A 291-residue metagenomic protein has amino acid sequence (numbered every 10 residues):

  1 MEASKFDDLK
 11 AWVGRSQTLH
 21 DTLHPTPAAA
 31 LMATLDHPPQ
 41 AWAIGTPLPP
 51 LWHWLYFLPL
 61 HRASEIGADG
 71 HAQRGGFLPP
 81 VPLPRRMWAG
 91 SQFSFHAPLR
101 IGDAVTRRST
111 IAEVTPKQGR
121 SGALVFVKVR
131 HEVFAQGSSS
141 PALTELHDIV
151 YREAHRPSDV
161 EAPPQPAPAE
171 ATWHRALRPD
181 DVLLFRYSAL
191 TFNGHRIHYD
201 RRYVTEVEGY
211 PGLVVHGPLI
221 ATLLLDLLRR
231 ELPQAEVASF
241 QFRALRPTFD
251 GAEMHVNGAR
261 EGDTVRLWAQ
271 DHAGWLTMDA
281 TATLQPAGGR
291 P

Functional and structural regions predicted by a protein language model:
M1-A104, P291: Hydrophobic, proline/glycine-rich low-complexity stretches
E2-P47, P163-I220, L227-R230: A contiguous, surface-exposed recognition patch within enzymatic or periplasmic domains that forms
E2-S16, W88-P179, A244-G251, H255-P291: HotDog/MaoC-like acyl-thioester-processing domains
D21, L55, R85-R86, S91-F93 (+8 more regions): Flexible, active-site-adjacent loop/turn segments at secondary-structure boundaries
L35, L224-L232, A244-T248, R260-G262: Short leucine-rich amphipathic alpha-helical surface patches
L48-L51, A221, V237-G251: Small/polar glycine-rich anion-binding or flexible loop at a beta-alpha turn
G70-L78, Y210-L219, L223, W275: Terminal targeting signals and extreme-terminal segments of soluble enzymes
G76-W88, G212, D226-E236: Short, basic/aromatic beta-hairpin or loop at an interaction surface
